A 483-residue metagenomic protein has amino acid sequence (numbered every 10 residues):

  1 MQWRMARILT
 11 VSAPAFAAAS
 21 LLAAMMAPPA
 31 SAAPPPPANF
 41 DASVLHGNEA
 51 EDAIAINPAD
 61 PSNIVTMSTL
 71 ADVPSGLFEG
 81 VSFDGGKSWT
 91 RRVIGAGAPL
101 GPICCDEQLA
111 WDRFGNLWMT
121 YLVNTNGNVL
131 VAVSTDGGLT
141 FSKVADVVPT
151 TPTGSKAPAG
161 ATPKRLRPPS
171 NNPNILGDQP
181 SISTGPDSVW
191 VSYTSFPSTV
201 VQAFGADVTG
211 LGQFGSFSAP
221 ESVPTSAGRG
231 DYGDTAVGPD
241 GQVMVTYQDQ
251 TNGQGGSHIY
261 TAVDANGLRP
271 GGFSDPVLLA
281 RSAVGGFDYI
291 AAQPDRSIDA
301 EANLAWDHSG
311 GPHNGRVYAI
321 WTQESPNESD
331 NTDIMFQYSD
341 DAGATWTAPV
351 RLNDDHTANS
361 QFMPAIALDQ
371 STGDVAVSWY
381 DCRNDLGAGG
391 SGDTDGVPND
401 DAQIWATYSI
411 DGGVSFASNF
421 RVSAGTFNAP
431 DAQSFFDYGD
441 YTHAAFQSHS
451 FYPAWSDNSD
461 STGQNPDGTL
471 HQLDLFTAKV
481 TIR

Functional and structural regions predicted by a protein language model:
M1-F16: Bacterial N-terminal signal peptides that target proteins for export
Q2, A6, M26-A27, L268-R269: Position-driven detector of the extreme protein N-terminus
R7, L21-L22, T357: Residue-level detector of alpha-helical transmembrane segments in integral membrane proteins
V11, S20-P36, Y232: C-terminal region of N-terminal signal peptides and the immediate post-cleavage residues of exported proteins
S31-R483: C-terminal PAP-associated
